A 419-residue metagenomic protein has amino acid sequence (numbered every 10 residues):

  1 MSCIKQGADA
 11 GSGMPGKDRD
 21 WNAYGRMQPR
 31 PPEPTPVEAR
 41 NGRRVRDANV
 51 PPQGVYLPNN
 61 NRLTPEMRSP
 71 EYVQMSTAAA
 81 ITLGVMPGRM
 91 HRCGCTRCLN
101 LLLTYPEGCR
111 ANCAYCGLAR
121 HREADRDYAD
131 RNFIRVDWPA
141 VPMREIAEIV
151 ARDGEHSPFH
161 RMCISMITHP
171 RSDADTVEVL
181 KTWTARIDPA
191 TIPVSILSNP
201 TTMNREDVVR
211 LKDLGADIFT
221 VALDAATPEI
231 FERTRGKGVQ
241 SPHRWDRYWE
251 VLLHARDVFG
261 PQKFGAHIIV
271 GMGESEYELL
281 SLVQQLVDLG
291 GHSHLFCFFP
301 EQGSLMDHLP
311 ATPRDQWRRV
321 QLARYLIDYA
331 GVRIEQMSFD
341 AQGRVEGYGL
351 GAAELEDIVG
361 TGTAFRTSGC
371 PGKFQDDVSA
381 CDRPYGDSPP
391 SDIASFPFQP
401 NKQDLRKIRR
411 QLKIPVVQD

Functional and structural regions predicted by a protein language model:
M1-G11, D20-M27, R40-R97, L280-D419: Auxiliary Fe-S-binding modules of radical SAM enzymes
Y72, A78-R122, R161-I164: N-terminal pre-triad scaffold of radical SAM enzymes
R120-D175, P189-D207, L214-W249, G265 (+1 more regions): Core AdoMet radical
D153-G154, I187, L211, A255 (+1 more regions): Generic structural signal for hydrophobic
V177-K181, L280-S281: Charged helix-capping and loop-helix junction motifs
L180-P189, K212, L252-G260: Surface-exposed amphipathic alpha-helices with a cationic face
I218, L223, T227, W245-L305 (+1 more regions): Conserved C-terminal portion of the radical SAM core fold that forms the substrate/S-adenosylmethionine-binding
